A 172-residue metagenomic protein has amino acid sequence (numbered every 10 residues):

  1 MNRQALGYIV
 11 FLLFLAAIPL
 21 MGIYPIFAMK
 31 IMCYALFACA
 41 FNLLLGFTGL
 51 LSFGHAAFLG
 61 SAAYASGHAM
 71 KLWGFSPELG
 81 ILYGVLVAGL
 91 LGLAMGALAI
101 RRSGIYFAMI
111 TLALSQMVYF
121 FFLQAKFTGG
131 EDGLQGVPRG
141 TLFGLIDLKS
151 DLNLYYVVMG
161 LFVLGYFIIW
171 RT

Functional and structural regions predicted by a protein language model:
M1-T172: Transmembrane alpha-helices and adjacent helix-loop boundaries
